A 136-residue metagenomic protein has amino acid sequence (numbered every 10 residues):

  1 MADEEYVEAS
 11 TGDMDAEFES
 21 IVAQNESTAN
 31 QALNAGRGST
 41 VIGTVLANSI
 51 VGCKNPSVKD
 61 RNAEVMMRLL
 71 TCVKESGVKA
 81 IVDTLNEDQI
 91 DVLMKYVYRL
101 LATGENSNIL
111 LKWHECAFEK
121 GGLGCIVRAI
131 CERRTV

Functional and structural regions predicted by a protein language model:
M1-C72: Eukaryote-specific detector of the first structured module of a protein
A63-M66, L70-V136: Extended acidic/polar alpha-helical scaffold segments
